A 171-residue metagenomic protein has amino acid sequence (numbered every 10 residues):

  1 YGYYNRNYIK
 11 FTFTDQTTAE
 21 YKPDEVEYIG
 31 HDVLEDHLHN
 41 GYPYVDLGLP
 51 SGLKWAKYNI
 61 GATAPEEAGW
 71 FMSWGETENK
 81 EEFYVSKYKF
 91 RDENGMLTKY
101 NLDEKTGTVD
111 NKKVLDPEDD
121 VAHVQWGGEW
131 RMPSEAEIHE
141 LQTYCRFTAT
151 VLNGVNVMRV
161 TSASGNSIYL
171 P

Functional and structural regions predicted by a protein language model:
Y1-R6, L152-G154: Short, surface-exposed loop and linker segments with low hydrophobicity and enrichment for Pro/Ser/Thr
Y1-Y4, K22-V33: Structured surface patches comprising rigid loops and adjacent beta-strands/short helices at the edges of well-ordered
N5-I9, A19: Extracytoplasmic low-complexity repetitive segments enriched in small/polar residues
Y8-T14, L47: A short beta-strand micro-motif
I9-F11, V26, V160: Hydrophobic beta-strand residues in large extracellular and virion-surface proteins
V33-P171: Conserved positions within compact, well-structured domain cores
